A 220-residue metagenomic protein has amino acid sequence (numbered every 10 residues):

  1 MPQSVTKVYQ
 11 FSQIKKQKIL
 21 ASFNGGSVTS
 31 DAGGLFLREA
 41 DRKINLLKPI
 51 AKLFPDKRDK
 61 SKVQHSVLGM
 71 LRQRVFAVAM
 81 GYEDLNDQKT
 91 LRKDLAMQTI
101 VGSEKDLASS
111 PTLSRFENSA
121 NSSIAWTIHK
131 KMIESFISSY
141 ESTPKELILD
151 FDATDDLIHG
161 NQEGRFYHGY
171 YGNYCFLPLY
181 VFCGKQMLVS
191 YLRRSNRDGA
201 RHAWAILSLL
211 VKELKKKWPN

Functional and structural regions predicted by a protein language model:
M1-N173, L177-P219: Dynamic "connector" segments at or just before major functional cores
